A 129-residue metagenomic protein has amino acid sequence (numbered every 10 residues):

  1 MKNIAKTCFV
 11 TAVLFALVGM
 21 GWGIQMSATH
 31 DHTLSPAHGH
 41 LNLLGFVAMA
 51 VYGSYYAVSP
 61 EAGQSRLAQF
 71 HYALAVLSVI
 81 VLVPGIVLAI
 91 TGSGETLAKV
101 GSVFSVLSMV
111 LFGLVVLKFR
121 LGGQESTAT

Functional and structural regions predicted by a protein language model:
M1-T129: Hydrophobic alpha-helical transmembrane segments of multi-pass integral membrane proteins
